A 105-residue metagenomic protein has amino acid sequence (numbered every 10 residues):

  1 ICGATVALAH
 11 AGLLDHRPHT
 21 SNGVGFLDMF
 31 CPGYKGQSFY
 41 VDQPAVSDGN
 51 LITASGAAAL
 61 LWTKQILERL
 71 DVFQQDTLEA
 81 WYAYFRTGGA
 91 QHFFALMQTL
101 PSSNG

Functional and structural regions predicted by a protein language model:
A4-G105: Active-site-adjacent pocket-lining segments in enzyme domains
